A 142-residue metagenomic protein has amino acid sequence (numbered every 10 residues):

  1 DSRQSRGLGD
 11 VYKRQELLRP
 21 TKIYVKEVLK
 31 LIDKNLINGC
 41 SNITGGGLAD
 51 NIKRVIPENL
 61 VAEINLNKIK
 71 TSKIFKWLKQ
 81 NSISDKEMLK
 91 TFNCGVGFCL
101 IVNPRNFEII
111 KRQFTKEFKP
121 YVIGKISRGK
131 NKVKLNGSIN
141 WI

Functional and structural regions predicted by a protein language model:
D1-Y12: Single conserved hydrophobic/aromatic residue that forms the stacking wall/gate of nucleotide- or nucleobase-binding
D10-L18, K22-I142: Glycine-/charge-enriched secondary-structure boundary and capping motifs
